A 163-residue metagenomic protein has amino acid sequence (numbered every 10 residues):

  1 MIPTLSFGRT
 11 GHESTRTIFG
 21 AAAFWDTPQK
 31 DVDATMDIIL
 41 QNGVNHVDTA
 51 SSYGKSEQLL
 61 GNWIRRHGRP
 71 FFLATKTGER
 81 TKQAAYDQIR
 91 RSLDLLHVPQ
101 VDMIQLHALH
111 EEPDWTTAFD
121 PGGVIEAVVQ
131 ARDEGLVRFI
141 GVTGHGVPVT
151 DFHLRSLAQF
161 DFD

Functional and structural regions predicted by a protein language model:
M1-F71, A127: N-terminal binding-site loop/beta-alpha segment at the start of enzyme catalytic domains that lines or forms
S6, S14-I18, N45-H46, P70-A74 (+3 more regions): Structural preference for beta-strand elements that scaffold enzyme active sites
A21-A23, T49-S51, T75-T77, Q105-A108 (+1 more regions): A cross-domain feature marking catalytic cores of carbohydrate-active enzymes and several ubiquitous metabolic/repair
P28-K30, Q41, Q83-D163: Glycine/proline-rich, positively charged, aromatic-decorated active-site loop/lid region on the catalytic face
G54-K55, R80, V147-P148: Short alpha-helical
R66-R80, A84: N-terminal glycine-rich cofactor-binding segment that shapes the pocket for flavin-like pterin cofactors
